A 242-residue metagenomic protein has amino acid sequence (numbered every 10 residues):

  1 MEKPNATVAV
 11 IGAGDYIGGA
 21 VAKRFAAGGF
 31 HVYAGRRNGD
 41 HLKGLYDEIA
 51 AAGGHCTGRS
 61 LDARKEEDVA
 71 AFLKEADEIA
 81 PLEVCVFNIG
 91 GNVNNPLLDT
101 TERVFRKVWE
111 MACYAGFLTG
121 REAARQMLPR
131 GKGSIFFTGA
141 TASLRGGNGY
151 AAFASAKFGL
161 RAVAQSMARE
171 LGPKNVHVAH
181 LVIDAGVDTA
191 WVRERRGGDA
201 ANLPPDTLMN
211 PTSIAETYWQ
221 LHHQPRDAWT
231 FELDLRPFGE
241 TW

Functional and structural regions predicted by a protein language model:
G14-D15: Conserved glycine-rich cofactor-binding loop
G29-G44: Conserved glycine-rich Rossmann-like NAD(P)H-binding loop of the short-chain dehydrogenase/reductase
I49-E67: Rossmann-fold cofactor-recognition segment
P96-L97, V104-W109: Substrate-binding pocket helix/loop in short-chain dehydrogenase/reductase
G120-R121, Q165: A short, exposed helix-loop element centered on a Lys and neighboring polar residues
S134-G159, A164-Q165, R169-G172, V187: Catalytic loop of short-chain dehydrogenase/reductase
P173-A185, A200-W242: C-terminal helical subdomain
